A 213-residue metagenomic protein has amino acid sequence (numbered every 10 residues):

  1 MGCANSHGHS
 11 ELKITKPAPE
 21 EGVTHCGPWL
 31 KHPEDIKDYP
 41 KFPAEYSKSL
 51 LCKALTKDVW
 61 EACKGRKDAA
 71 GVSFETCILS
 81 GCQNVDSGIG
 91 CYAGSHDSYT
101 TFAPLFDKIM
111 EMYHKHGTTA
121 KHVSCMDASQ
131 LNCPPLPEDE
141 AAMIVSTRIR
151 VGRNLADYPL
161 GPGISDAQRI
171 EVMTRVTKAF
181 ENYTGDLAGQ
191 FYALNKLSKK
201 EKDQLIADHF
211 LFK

Functional and structural regions predicted by a protein language model:
G2-K213: Long, Pro/Ser/Thr-rich low-complexity/intrinsically disordered regulatory tracts in eukaryotic proteins
